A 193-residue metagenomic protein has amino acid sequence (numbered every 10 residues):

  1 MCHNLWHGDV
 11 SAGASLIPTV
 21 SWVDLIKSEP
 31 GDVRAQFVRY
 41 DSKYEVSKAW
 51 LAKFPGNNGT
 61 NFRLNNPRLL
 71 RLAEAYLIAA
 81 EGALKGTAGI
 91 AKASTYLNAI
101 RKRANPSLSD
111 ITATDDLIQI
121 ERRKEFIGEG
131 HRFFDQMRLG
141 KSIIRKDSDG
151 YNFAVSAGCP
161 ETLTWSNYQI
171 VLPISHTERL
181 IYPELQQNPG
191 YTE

Functional and structural regions predicted by a protein language model:
M1-E193: Acidic/polar-rich alpha-helix caps and helix-coil junctions
